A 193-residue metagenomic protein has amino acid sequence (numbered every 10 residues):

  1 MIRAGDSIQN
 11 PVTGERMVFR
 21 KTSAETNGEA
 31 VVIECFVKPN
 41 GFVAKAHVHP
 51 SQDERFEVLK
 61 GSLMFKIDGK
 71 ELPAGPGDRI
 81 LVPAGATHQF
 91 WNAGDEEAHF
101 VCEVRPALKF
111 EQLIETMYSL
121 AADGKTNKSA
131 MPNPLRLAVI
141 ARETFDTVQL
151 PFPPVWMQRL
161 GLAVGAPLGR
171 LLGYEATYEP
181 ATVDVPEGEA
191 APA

Functional and structural regions predicted by a protein language model:
M1-A30, G41-A46, P50-Q52, E57 (+1 more regions): Jelly-roll (double-stranded beta-helix
